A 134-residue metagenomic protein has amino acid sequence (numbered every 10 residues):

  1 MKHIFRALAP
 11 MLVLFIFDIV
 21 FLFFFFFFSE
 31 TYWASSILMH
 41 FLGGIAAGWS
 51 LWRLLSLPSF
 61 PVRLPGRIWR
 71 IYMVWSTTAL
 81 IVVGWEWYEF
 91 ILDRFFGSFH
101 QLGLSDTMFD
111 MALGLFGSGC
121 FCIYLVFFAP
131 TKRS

Functional and structural regions predicted by a protein language model:
M1-G103, M108, L115-S134: Bulky hydrophobic segments
